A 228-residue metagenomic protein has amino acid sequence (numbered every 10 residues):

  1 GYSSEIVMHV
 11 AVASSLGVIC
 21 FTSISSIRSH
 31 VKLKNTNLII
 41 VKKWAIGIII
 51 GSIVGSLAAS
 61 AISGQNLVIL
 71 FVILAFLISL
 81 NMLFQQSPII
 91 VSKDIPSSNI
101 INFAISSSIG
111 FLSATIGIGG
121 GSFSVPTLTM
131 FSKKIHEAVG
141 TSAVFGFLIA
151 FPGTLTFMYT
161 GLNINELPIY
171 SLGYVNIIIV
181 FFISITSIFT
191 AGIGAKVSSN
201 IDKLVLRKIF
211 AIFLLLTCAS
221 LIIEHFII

Functional and structural regions predicted by a protein language model:
G1-V10, S14, S23-F111, T115 (+3 more regions): Juxtamembrane transmembrane-helix boundary motif
G117-T127: Transmembrane helix boundary and interhelical junction motifs in multipass membrane proteins
G140-M158: Hydrophobic alpha-helical transmembrane segments of multi-pass integral membrane proteins, especially transporters
